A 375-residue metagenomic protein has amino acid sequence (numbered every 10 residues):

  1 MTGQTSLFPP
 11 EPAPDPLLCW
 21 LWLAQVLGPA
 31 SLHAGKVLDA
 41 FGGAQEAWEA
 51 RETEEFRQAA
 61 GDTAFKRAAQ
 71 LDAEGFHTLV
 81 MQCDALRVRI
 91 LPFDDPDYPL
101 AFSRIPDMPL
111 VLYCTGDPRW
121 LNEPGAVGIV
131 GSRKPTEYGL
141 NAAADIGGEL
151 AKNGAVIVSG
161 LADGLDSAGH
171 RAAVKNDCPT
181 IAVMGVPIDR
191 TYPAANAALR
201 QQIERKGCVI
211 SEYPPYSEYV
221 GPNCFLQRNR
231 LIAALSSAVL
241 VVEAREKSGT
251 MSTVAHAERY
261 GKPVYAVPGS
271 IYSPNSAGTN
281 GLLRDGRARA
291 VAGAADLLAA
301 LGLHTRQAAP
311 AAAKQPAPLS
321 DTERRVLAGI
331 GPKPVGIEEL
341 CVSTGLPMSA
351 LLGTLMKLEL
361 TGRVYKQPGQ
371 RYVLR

Functional and structural regions predicted by a protein language model:
M1-D97, L282, I337, T361-R363 (+1 more regions): Short, small/acidic-rich helices and loops at N termini and domain boundaries of DNA replication/processing enzymes
T2-P16, F93-R375: Glycine-biased, small-residue-rich flexible motifs in mid-sequence functional cores and linkers
